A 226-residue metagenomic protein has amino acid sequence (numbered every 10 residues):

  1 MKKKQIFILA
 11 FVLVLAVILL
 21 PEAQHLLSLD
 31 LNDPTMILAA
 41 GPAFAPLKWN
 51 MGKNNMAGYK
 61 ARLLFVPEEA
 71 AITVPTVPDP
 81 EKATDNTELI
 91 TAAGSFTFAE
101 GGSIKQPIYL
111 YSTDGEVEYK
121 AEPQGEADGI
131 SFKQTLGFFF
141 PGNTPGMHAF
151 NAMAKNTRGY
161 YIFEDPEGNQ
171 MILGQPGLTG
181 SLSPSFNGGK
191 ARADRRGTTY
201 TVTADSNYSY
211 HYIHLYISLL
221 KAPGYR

Functional and structural regions predicted by a protein language model:
K4-S28: Terminal signal-anchor or tail-anchor transmembrane helices that tether membrane-associated enzymes to cellular
H25-A39: Ser/Thr/Pro/Gly-rich low-complexity linker/stalk segments immediately outside membranes or between
N50-Q134, L178-A193: Solvent-exposed edge beta-strands and adjacent loop segments that serve as assembly or binding interfaces
Q124-P145, D194-Y208: Oligomerization/assembly interface segments of phage tail-like spikes and tubes
L136, H148, I172-P176: Short helix-loop boundary/capping segments
P145-A152, H211-H214: Short, conserved charged micro-motifs
N151-L173: Short, acidic/charged, Gly/Pro-enriched secondary-structure junctions
L178-R226: Mixed-charge, glycine-accented linear interaction segment located at domain edges/termini
